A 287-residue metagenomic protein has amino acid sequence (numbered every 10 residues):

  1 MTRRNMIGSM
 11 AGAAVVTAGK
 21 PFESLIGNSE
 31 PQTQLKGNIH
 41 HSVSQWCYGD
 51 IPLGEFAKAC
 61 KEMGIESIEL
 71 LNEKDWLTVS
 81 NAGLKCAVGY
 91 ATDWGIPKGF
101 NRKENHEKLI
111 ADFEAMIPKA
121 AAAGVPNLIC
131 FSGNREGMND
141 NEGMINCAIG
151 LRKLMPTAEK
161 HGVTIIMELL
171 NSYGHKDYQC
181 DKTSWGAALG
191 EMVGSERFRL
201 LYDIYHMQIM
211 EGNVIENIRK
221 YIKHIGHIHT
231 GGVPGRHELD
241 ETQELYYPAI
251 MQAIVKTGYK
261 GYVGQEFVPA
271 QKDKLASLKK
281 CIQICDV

Functional and structural regions predicted by a protein language model:
R4-K61, V125-P126, C180-Y202, H206-V287: Histidine-acidic metal/acid-base catalytic patches
M10-F22, L35, G99-R199, I209: Active-site acidic/histidine proton-transfer and metal-coordination neighborhood in alpha/beta enzyme cores
C47-G49, N72-K74, T92-W94, N134-E136 (+4 more regions): Active-site-proximal loop/turn and secondary-structure-junction residues that shape catalytic pockets, frequently
F56-D75: Catalytic domains of carbohydrate-active enzymes, especially glycoside hydrolases
W76-S80: Active-site-adjacent beta->alpha loops and helix N-cap segments on the catalytic face of soluble alpha/beta enzymes
